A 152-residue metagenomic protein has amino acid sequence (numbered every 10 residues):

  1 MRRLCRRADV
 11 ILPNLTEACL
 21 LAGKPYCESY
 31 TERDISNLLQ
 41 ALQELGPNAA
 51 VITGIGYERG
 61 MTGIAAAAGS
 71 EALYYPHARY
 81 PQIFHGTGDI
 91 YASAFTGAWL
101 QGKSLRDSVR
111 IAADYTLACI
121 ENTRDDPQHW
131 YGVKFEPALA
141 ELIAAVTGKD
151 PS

Functional and structural regions predicted by a protein language model:
M1-A72: Conserved phosphate/ATP/ADP-binding segment of small-molecule kinases
E17, G54-E58, A78-P81, A112-L117: Glycine-rich beta-alpha junction loops
L20, Q82-L105: Short, small-residue alpha-helix embedded
C27-D34, L100-R110: Short, charged, surface-exposed loops that flank catalytic or proteolytic processing sites
A72-H85: Short pre-catalytic strand/loop immediately N-terminal to key active-site residues, enriched for Gly-Thr
R106-S152: Charged C-terminal helix
